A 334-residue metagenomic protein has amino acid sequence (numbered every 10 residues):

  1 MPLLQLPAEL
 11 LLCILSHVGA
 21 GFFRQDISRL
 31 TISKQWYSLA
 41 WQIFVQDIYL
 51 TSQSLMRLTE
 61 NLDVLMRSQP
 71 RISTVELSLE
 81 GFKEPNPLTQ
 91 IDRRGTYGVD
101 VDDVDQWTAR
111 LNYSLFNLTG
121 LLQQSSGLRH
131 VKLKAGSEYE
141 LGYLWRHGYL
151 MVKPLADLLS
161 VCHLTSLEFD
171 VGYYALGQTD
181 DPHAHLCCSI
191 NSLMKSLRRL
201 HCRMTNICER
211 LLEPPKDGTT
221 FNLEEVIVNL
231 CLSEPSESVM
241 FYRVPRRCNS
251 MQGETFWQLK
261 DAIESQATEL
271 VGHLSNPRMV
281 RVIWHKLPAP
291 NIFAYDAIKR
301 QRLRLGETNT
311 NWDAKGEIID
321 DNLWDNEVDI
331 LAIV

Functional and structural regions predicted by a protein language model:
P2-Q5, L15, Q35-I43, T59-R71 (+6 more regions): Leucine-rich repeat
P2-Q90, R110-L111, G136, L141 (+1 more regions): Hydrophobic regular-secondary-structure patch
Q25, P85-R110, E140-G148, A175-H183 (+1 more regions): Short, flexible/disordered intra-domain loops and linkers
I72, L128-H130, L164-S166, L197-R199 (+3 more regions): Conserved hydrophobic position(s) of the canonical leucine-rich repeat
E76-D92, R110-Y173, P182, L186 (+1 more regions): Acidic, polar low-complexity intrinsically disordered regions
L77-G81, K132-Y139, F169-A175, C202-I207 (+2 more regions): Concave beta-strand-loop units of leucine-rich repeat
L167-L232: Aromatic-anchored, glycine/proline-accented short structural segments that stabilize local strand-turns or short
M204-V334: Leucine-rich solenoid repeat modules
